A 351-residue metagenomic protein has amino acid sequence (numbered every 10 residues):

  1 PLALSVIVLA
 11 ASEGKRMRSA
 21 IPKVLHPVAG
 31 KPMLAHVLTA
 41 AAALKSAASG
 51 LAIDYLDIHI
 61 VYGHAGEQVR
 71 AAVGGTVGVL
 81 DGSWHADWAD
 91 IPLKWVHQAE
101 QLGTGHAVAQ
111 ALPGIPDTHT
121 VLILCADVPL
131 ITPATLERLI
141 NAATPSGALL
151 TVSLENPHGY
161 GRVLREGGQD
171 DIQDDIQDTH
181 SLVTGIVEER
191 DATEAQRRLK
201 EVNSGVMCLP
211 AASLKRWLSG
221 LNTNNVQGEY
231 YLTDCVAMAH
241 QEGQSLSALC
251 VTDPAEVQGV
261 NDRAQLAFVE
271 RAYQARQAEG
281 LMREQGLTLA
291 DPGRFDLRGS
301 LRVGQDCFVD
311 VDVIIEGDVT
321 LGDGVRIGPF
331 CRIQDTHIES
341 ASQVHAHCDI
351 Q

Functional and structural regions predicted by a protein language model:
P1-S5, L9, E13, P27 (+1 more regions): Conserved N-terminal catalytic core of the sugar/cofactor nucleotidyltransferase
L9-A10, I123-C125, L150-S153, V187 (+2 more regions): Short beta-strand segments
R16, I186, W217, V260 (+1 more regions): Residues that scaffold the ATP/ADP-binding catalytic core of kinase and kinase-like folds
M17-I21: Conserved catalytic-core motifs of eukaryotic protein kinase domains, centered on the activation segment
L25, V163-E166, A248: A structural signal for short hydrophobic beta-strand segments in well-ordered beta-sheet cores
P27, L130, C208, G259-V260: Short aromatic/basic micro-patch
E67, I131-V226, T233: Conserved core of the sugar-phosphate nucleotidyltransferase
Q227-Q351: Left-handed beta-helix
